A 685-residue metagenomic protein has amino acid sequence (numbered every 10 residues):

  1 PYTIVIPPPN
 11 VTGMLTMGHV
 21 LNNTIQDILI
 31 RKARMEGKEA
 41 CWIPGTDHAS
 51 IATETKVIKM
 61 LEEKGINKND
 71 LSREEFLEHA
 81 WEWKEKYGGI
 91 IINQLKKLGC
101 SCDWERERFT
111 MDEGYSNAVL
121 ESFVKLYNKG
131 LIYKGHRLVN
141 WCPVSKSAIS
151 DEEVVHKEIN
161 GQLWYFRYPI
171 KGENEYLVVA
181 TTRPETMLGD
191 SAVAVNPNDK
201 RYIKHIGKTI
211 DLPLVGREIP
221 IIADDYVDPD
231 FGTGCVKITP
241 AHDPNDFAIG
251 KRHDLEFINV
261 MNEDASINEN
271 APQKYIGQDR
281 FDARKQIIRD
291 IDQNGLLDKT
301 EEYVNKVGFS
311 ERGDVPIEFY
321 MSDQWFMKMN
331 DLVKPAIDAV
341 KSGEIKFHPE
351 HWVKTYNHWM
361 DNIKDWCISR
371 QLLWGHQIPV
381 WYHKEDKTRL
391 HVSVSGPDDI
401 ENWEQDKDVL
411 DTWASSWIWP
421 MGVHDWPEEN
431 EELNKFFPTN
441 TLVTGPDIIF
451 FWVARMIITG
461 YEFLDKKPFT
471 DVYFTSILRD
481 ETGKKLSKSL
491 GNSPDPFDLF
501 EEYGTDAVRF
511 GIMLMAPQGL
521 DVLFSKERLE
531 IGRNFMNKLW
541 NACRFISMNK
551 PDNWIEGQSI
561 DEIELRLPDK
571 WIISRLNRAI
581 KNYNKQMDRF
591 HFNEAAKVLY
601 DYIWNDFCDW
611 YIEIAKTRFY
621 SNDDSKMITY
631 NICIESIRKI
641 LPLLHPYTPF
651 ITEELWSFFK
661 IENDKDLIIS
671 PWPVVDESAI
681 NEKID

Functional and structural regions predicted by a protein language model:
P1-N198, T239-R252, E256-A271, R280 (+9 more regions): N-terminal, positively charged nucleic-acid-binding surface of large information/translation enzymes
G18, G45-H48, F76-W81, E105-S116 (+10 more regions): Conserved short loop/turn motifs at secondary-structure junctions
D47, P143, S150-V155, Y382 (+5 more regions): Acidic, turn-prone loop/beta-hairpin segments
G114-S147, E153-V155, R167-K171, W359-W413 (+4 more regions): Gly/Pro-rich turn-and-neighbor structural signature
K157, I238-A241, F281, E318 (+7 more regions): Conserved phosphate-binding loops in nucleotide/dinucleotide-binding enzymes
R217-I222, K407-F437, N605, D609-I612: Active-site-adjacent "gating/activation" loops or surface patches in catalytic cores
F257-D264, V307-S310, P379-Y382, F469-G491: Active-site and channel-lining beta-strand-loop segments that bind or position nucleotide-derived/phosphorylated
F309-G313, I477-T482, L486-L565, I661-N663 (+1 more regions): Catalytic adenosine-cofactor/nucleotide-binding cores of aminoacyl-tRNA synthetases and other
